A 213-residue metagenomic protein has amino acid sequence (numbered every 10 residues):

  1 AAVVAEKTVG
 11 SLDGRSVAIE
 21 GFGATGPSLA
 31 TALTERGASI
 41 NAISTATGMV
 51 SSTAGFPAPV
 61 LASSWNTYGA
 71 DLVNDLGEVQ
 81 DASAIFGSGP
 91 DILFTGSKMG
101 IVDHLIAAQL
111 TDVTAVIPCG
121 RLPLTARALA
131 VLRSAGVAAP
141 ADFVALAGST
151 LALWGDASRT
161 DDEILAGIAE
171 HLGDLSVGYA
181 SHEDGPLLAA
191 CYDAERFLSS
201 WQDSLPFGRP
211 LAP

Functional and structural regions predicted by a protein language model:
A1-G87: Glycine-rich phosphate/diphosphate-binding loop of Rossmann-like nucleotide-binding domains
E6, V102-A108, A152-G155: Short amphipathic alpha-helical segments, especially helix-boundary/capping motifs
I19, G23, L33, V79 (+9 more regions): Hydrophobic alpha-helical scaffolding
A24-G26, S51, M99-G100, P123 (+2 more regions): Short, flexible micro-motifs
G26-R36, A107-A108, A130, S200-L205: Short glycine/threonine-rich loop-to-helix capping motif typified by GTGT followed within a few residues by an Asp-Pro
G26-T31, T53, L105, A147 (+1 more regions): Basic, gly/Ser/Thr/Pro-rich low-complexity segments located predominantly at protein N termini
G48-P140: Rossmann-like adenosine-cofactor binding region
T114-P213: Adenosine-phosphate binding glycine-rich loop
